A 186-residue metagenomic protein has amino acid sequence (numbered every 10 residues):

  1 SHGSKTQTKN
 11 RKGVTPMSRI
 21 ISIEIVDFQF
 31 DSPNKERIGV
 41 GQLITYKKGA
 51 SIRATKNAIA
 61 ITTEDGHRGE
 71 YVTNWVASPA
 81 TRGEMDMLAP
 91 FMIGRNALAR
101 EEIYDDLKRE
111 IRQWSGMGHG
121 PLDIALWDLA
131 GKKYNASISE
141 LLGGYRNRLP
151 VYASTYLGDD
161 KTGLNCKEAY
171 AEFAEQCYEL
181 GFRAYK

Functional and structural regions predicted by a protein language model:
S1-P16: Short, Lys/Arg-enriched N-terminal segments with co-localized hydrophobic residues within the first ~10-30 amino acids
M17-D65, G69-E70, N74: Structured beta-strand/loop patches that form or line metal/cofactor-binding pockets in enzymes
L43-Y46, S137-I138, A171-E172: Glycine-rich, charged/polar anion/phosphate-binding loops that engage phosphate groups from diverse ligands
K47-I52, W114, G118, E179: Short Gly/Pro-enriched turn/cap motifs at secondary-structure boundaries
T62-Y134: Metal- or metallocofactor-binding catalytic centers and their adjacent structured scaffolds across diverse enzyme
M117, D123-G163: Glycine-rich, aromatic-flanked loop segments that form ligand/cofactor-binding clefts across common enzyme folds
R148-K186: Metal-dependent enolase-superfamily TIM-barrel catalytic cores that perform enediolate-based chemistry
